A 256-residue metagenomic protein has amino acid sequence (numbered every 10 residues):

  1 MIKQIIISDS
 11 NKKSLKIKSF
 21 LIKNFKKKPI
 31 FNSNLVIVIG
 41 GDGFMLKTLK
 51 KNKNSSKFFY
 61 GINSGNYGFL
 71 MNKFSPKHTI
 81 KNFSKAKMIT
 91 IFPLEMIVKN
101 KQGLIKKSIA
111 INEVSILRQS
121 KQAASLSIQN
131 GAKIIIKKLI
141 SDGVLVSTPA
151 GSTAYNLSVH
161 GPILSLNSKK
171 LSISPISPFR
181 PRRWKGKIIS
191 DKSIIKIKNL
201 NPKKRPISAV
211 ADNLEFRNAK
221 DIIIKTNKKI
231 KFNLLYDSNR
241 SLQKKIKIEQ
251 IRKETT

Functional and structural regions predicted by a protein language model:
M1-L35, I39, F44-S55, F74-T90 (+1 more regions): ATP/NTP phosphate-donor binding region
K28-F31, M88, S108, R118-K121 (+8 more regions): Solvent-exposed alpha-helices and their adjacent loops that cap or buttress functional pockets in soluble metabolic
V36, V114, V144-T148: Short hydrophobic core segments
G41-F44, G65-Y67, A150-T153: Short glycine-rich anion-binding loops that position phosphate/pyrophosphate groups of nucleotides and phosphorylated
S55-M71: Short, acidic/small-residue loops that bind anionic groups at enzyme active sites
Y67-G143: Catalytic core of DAGKc-family lipid kinases
S108, I116, K133-I135, W184-T256: ATP/nucleoside-binding phosphotransfer catalytic cores, i.e., glycine-rich phosphate-binding loops
L145-R182: Gly/Ser/Thr-rich active-site loops/lids in small-molecule metabolic enzymes that frequently grip phosphoryl groups
